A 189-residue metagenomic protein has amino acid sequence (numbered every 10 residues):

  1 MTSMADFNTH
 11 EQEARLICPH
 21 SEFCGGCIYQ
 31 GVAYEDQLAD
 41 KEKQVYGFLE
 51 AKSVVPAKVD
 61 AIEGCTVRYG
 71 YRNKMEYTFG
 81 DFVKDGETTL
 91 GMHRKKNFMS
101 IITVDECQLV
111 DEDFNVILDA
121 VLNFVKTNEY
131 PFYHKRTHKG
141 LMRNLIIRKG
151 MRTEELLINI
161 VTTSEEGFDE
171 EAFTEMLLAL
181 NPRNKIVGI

Functional and structural regions predicted by a protein language model:
M1-I189: Accessory RNA-recognition modules of RNA-modification enzymes
